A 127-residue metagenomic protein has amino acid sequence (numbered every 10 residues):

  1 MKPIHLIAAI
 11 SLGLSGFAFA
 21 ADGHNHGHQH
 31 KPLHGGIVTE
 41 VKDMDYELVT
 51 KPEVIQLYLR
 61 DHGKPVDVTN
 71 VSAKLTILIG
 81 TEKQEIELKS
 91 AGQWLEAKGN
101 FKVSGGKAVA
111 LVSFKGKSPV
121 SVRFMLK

Functional and structural regions predicted by a protein language model:
I4-H5, A9-K127: Intrinsically disordered, low-complexity terminal tails/loops enriched in metal-binding residues
